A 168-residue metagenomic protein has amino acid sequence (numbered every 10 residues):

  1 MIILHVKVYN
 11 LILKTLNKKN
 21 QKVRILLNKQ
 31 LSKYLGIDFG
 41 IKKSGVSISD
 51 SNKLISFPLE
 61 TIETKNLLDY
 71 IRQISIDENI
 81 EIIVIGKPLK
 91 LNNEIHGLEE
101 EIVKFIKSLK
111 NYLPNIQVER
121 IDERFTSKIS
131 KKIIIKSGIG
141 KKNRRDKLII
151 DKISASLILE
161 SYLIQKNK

Functional and structural regions predicted by a protein language model:
I12-L35, I41-K42, S47-K168: Phosphate- and other anionic-substrate recognition elements at nucleic-acid/protein interfaces
